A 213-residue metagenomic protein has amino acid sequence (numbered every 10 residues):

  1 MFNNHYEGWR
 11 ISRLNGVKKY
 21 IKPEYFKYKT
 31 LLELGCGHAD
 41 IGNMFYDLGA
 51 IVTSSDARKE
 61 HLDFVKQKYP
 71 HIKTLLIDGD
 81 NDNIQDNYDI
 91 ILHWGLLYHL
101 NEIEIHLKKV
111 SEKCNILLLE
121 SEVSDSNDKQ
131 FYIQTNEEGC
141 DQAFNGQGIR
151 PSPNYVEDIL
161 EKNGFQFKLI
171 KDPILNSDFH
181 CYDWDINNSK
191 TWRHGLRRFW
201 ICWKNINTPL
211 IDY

Functional and structural regions predicted by a protein language model:
M1-Q85, H194-Y213: Conserved N-terminal segment of class I S-adenosyl-L-methionine
L92: A conserved beta-strand element that flanks and buttresses the S-adenosyl-L-methionine
L96: Hydrophobic adenine-recognition pocket in adenosine-nucleotide-binding enzymes
H99-K113: A short, conserved alpha-helix within the catalytic core of class I
C114-S126: Conserved beta-strand signature within the Rossmann-like core of class I S-adenosyl-L-methionine
V123-Q147: Short, glycine-/aromatic-enriched active-site segment of Class I SAM-dependent methyltransferases
G146-I170: Short alpha-helix
K168-Y213: A C-terminal cap/extension of S-adenosyl-L-methionine-dependent methyltransferases that defines the acceptor-substrate
